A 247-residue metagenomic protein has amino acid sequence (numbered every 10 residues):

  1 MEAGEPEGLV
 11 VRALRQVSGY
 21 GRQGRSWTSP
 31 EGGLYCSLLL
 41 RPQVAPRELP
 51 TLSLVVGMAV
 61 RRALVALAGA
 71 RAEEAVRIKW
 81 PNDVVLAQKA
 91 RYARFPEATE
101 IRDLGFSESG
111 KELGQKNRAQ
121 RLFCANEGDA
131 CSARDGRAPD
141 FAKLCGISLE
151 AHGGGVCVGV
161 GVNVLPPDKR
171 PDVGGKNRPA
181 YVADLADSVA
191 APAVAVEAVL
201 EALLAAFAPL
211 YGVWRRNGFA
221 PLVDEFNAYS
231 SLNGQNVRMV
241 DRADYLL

Functional and structural regions predicted by a protein language model:
M1-A75, K89-P96, E100-F106, L113-Q115 (+4 more regions): N-terminal lobe of the biotin/lipoate ligase/transferase fold
R12-L14, S37-L39, K79, S148-E150 (+1 more regions): Short beta-strand segments
W80-L86: Glycine- and Gly-Pro-enriched alpha-helical subdomains that act as flexible, kink-prone "lid/hinge" or packing modules
Q88, S148-G153: Short, low-complexity Ser/Thr-rich regulatory SLiMs
C145: Cytosolic ligand/metal-binding cores
G153-A186: Short, acidic (Asp/Glu-rich) active-site segment that either coordinates a divalent metal cofactor
L185-Y245: Conserved, helical-rich catalytic subdomain that frames metal- and/or nucleotide-binding sites in enzyme alpha/beta
